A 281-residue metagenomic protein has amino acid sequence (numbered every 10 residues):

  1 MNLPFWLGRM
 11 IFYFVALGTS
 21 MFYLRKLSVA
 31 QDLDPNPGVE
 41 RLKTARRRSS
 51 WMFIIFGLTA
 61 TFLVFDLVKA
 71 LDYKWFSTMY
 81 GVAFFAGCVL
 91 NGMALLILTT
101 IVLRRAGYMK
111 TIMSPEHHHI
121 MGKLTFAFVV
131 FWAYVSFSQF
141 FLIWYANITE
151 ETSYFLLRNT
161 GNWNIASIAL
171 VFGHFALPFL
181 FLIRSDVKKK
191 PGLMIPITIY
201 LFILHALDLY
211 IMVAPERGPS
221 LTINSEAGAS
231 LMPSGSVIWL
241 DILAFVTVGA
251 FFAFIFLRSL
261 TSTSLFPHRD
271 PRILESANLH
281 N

Functional and structural regions predicted by a protein language model:
M1, R25-R46, Y108, I112-E116 (+2 more regions): Extramembrane terminal tails and long inter-domain/linker segments of multi-pass membrane proteins
L3-G8, F12-L170, V187: Long, contiguous internal "core" modules enriched in hydrophobic/ aromatic residues
V29, L71-Y73, T100-R105, I183 (+4 more regions): Juxtamembrane/interface segments at transmembrane-helix termini
Y80-F84, E150-V171, K190, T222-F256: Membrane-interface transmembrane-helix boundary segments in multi-pass integral membrane proteins
L96-T99, M212-L221: A cytosolic-side transmembrane-helix exit/cap motif
Y134, P178, L209, S264: Hydrophobic, well-ordered secondary-structure elements that form the walls of internal hydrophobic environments
V171-P178: Core segments of transmembrane alpha-helices that mediate helix-helix packing or line hydrophobic substrate/ligand
G192-I203: Central hydrophobic cores of alpha-helical transmembrane segments in multi-pass integral membrane proteins
